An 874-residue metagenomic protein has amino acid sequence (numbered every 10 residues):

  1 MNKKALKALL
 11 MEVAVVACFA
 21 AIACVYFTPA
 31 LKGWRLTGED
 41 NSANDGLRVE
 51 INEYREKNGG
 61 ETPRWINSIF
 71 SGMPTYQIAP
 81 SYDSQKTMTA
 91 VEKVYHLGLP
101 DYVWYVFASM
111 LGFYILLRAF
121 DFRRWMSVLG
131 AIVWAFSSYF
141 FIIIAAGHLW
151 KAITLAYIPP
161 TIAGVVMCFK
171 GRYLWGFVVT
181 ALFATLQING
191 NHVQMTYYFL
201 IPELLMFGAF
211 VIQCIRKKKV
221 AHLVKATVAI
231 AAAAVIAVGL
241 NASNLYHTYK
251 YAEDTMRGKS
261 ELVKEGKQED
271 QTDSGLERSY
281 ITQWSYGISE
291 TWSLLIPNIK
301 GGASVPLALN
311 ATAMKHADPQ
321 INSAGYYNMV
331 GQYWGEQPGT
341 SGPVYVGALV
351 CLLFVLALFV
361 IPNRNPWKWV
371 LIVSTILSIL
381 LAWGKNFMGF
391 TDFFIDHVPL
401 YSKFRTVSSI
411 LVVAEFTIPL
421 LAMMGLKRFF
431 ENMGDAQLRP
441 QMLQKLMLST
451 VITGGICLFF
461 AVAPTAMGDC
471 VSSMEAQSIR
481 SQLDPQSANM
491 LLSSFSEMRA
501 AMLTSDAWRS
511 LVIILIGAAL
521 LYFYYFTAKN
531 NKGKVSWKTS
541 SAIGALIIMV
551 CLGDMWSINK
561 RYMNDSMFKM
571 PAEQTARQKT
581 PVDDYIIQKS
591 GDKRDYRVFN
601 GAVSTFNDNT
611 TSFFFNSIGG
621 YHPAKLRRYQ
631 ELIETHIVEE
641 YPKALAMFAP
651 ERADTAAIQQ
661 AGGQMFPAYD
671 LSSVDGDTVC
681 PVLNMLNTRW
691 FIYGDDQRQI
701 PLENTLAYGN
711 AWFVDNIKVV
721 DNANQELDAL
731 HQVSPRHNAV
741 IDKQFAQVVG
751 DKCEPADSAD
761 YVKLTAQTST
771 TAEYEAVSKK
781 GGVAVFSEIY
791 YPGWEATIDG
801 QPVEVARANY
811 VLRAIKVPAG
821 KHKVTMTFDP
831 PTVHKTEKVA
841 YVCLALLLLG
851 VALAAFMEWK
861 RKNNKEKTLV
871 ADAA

Functional and structural regions predicted by a protein language model:
M11-V49, A233-H247, L377-L380, I456-V462 (+1 more regions): Transmembrane signal-anchor helices characteristic of membrane glycosylation enzymes that use polyprenol
I22-L116, F120, I132-L155, E269-V346 (+4 more regions): Membrane-interface coil-to-helix junctions
G59-S81, I299, S304, L309 (+6 more regions): Extracytoplasmic/lumenal acceptor-recognition loop(s) of multi-pass membrane glycoenzymes
L99-F113, G342-A357, A414-M423, S510-A518: Hydrophobic alpha-helical transmembrane segments
G112-V128, G164-Y173, A357-I361, G425-R428: Transmembrane alpha-helical segments of multipass membrane enzymes and assembly factors that act on membrane-embedded
L129-I142, V179-L186, T406: Short aromatic/hydrophobic helix-turn
G147-A156, C168-T185, V193-A234, N363-P581 (+1 more regions): Contiguous transmembrane helix-bundle modules in multi-pass membrane proteins
L352, R689, H731-A874: Active-site-proximal, structured, solvent-exposed surfaces of multi-pass membrane proteins that position macromolecular
